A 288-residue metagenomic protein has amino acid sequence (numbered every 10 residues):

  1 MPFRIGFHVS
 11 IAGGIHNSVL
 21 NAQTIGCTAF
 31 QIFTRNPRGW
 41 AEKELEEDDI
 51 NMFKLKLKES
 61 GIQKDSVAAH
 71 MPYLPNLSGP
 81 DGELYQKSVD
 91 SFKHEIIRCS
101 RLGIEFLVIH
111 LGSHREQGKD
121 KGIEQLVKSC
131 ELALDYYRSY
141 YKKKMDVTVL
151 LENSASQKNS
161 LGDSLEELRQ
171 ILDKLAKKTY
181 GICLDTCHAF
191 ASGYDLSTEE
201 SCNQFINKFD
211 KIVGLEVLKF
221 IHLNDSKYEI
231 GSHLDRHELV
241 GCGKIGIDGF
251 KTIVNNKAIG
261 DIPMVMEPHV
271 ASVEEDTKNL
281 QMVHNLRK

Functional and structural regions predicted by a protein language model:
M1-A69, P75-H94: N-terminal pre-domain/capping segments
I5-V9, T28-I32, D65-M71, L107-I109 (+4 more regions): Hydrophobic faces of well-ordered beta-strands that scaffold small-molecule active sites in alpha/beta enzyme cores
H8-A12, R35-P37, P72-L74, G112-H114 (+4 more regions): Active-site beta-loop-alpha junctions enriched in small/polar residues
L20-G26, E47-A68, E95-G103, L134-M145 (+3 more regions): Acidic (Asp/Glu)-rich catalytic clusters
F30, L132-E238: Acidic/histidine-rich catalytic cores of soluble enzymes
L77-G181: Active-site acidic/histidine proton-transfer and metal-coordination neighborhood in alpha/beta enzyme cores
D81-H94, K119-L132, S164-D173, E200-N207 (+2 more regions): Short, electropositive alpha-helical surface patch
Y228-H233, I262, S272-E275: Short active-site-adjacent structural elements
